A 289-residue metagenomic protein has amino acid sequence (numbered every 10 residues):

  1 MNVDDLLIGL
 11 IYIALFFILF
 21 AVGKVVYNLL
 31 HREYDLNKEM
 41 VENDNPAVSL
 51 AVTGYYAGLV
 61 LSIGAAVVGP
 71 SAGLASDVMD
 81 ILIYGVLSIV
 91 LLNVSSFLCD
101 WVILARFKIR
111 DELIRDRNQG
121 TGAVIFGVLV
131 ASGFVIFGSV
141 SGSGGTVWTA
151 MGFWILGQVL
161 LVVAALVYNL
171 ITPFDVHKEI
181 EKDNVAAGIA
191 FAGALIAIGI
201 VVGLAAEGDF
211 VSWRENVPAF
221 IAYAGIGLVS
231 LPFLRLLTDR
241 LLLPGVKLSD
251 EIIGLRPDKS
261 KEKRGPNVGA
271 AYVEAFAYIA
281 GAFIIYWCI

Functional and structural regions predicted by a protein language model:
M1-I11, V67-D80, V135-G152, L204-A219 (+1 more regions): Helix-coil boundary and interhelical linker segments in multi-pass alpha-helical membrane proteins
D4-L19, S76-N93, G145-V162, E215-L231: Alpha-helical transmembrane segments
L7, V185-A187, W213-W287: C-terminal transmembrane helix-loop-helix hairpin of multi-pass membrane proteins
A21-E42, T172: Membrane-interface helix-loop junction between the first two transmembrane segments
K38-A57, D111-A131, E181-I196, I253-A277: Juxtamembrane helix-loop boundaries in multi-pass membrane proteins
G58-A65, F126-S139, F191-D209, Y272-I289: Hydrophobic alpha-helical transmembrane segments in multi-pass integral membrane proteins
A75-I83, C99-V124, W148: Membrane-interface helix-loop-helix junctions at boundaries between adjacent transmembrane segments
G85-K108, V159-K182, I226-D250: Alpha-helical transmembrane segments and their immediate juxtamembrane interface regions
